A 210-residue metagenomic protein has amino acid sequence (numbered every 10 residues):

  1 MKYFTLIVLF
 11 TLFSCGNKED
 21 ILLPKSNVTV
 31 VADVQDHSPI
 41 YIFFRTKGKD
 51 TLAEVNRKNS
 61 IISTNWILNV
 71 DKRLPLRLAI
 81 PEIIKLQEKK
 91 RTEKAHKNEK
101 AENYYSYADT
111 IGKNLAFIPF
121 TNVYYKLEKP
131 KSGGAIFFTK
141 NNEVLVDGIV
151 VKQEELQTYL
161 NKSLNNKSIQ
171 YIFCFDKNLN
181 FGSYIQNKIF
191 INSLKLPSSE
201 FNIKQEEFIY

Functional and structural regions predicted by a protein language model:
M1-F4: Positively charged n-region of N-terminal signal peptides that target proteins for export
T11-S14: C-terminal motif of bacterial Sec signal peptides marking the signal peptidase cleavage site
G16-Y210: Long, low-hydrophobicity, acidic/polar, solvent-exposed interaction domains
